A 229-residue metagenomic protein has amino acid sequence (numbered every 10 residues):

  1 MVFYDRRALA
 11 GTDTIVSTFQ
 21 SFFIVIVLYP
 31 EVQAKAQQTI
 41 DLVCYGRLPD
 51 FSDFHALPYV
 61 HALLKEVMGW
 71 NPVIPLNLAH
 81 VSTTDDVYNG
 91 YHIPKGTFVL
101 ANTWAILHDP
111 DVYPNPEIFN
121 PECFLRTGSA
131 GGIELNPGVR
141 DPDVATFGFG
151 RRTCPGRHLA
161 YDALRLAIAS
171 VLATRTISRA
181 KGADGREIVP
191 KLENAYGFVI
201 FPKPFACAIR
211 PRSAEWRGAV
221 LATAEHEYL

Functional and structural regions predicted by a protein language model:
M1-T39, V67, T97-N102, A145-T146 (+2 more regions): Central I-helix of cytochrome P450 enzymes
Y4, D41-S52, L76-N77, R152 (+1 more regions): Cytochrome P450 catalytic-domain "roof"
D5, A10, R126-L166, L192-Y196: Cytochrome P450 heme-thiolate "Cys pocket" and heme-binding signature region
I26-P30, I40, C44, N71 (+2 more regions): A generic secondary-structure signal for well-formed alpha-helical elements
P30-Q33, V139, R157-P202, W216: Cytochrome P450 heme-binding "Cys pocket" and the immediately downstream C-terminal segment
R47-G90, P110: Conserved cytochrome P450 K-helix E-x-x-R motif and the immediately C-terminal K′/meander segment
V87, A101-E134, A224-E225: Conserved cytochrome P450 K-helix/beta-meander segment immediately N-terminal to the heme-binding cysteine loop
P202-L229: C-terminal helix/juxtamembrane-tail motif
